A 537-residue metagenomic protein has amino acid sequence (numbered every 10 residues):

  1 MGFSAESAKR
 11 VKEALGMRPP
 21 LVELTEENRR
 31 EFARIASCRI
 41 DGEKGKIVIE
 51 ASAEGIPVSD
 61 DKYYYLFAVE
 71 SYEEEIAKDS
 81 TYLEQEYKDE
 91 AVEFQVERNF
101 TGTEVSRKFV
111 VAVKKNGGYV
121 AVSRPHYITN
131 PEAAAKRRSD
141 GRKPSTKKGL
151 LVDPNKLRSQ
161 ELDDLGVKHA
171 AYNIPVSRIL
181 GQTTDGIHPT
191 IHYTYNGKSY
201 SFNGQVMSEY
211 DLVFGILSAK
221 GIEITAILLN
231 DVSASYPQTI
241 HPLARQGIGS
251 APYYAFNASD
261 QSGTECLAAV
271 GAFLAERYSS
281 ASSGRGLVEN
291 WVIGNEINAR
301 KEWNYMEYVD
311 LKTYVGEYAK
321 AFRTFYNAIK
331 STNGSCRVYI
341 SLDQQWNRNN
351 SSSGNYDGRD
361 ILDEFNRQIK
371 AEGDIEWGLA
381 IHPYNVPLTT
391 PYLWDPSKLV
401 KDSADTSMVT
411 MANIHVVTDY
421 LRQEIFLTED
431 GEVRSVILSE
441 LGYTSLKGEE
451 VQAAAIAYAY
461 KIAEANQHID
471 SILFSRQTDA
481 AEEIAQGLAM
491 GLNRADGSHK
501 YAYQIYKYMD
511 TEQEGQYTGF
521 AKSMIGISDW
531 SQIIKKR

Functional and structural regions predicted by a protein language model:
M1, T103-A121: Short, aromatic- and glycine-rich surface loops/edge beta-strands on solvent-exposed regions
K12-E43, T511: Short, compositionally biased P/S/T/A/G/V-rich stretches that sit at domain boundaries
G45-V58: Aromatic/hydrophobic beta-strand junction motif of beta-rich domains
E97, V122-R178: Boundary/entry segment of secreted carbohydrate-active catalytic domains
L151-D164, G271-R277, Y356-R367, A453-I462: Short, acidic/polar
K168-R348, V386-P387, L393, D479-I484: Substrate-binding cleft and catalytic face of glycoside hydrolase catalytic domains, especially the flexible beta-alpha
G247-S250, A258, L287, V292 (+4 more regions): Aromatic-rich peripheral "rim/lid" segments of glycoside hydrolase catalytic domains that contact and position glycan
V270, L287, T313-E450: Noncatalytic carbohydrate-binding groove/subsite architecture in carbohydrate-active enzymes
